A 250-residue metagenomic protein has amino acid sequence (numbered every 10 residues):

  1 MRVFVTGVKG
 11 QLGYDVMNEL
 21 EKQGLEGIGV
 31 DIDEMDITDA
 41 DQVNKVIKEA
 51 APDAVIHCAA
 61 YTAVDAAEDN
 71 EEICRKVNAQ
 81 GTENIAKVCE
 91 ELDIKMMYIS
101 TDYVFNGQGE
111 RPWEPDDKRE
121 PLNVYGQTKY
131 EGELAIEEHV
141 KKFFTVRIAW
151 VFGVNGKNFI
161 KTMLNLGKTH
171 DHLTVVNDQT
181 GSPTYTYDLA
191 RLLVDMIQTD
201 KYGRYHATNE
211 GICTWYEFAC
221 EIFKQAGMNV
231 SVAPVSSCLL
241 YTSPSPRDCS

Functional and structural regions predicted by a protein language model:
V3-E19: N-terminal Rossmann NAD(P)H-binding glycine-rich loop of SDR-like oxidoreductase domains
G27-Q42: Adenosine-cofactor binding site in Rossmann-like domains, unifying the SAM/SAH pocket of S-adenosylmethionine-dependent
D41-V77: NAD(P)H-binding glycine-rich loop region in Rossmannoid oxidoreductase-like domains and their noncatalytic homologs
D69-M97: NAD(P)-cofactor binding segment of oxidoreductase domains
K76, G81-N84, V104-V146, V151: Catalytic helix-loop patch of NAD(P)-dependent Rossmann-fold dehydrogenases
L134-G181, Y187-D188, D195: NAD(P)-dependent short-chain dehydrogenase/reductase
L192, T199-L240: Mid/C-terminal beta-alpha module of Rossmann-like enzyme folds, strongest in SDR-family dehydrogenases/epimerases
Y241-S250: Single conserved hydrophobic/aromatic residue that forms the stacking wall/gate of nucleotide- or nucleobase-binding
